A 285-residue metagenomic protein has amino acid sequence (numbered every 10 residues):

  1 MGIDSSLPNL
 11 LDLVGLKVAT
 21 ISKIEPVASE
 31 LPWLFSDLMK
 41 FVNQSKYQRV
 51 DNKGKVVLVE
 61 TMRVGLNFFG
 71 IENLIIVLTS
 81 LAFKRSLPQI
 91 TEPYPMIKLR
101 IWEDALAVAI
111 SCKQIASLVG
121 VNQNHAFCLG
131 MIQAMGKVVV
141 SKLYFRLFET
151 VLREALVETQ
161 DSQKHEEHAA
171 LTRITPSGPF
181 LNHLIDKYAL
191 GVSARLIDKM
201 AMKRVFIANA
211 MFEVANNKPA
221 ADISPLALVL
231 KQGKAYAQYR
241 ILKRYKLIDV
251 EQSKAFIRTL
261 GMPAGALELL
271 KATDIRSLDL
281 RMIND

Functional and structural regions predicted by a protein language model:
M1-M131, K137-A155, I174-K254, I275-D285: Conserved alpha-helical "signature site" that marks functionally important helical segments or helix/loop junctions
K113-S117, Q163-H168, K243-K246, G265-L269: Low-complexity, flexible helical/coil segments
L156-T172: A structural motif
T159, A237-R240, L260, A264: Short, flexible helical or helix-coil boundary motifs
E167-L171, L242, I257, L270 (+1 more regions): Extended hydrophobic/Leu-rich segments
Q252-K254, P263-K271: Hydrophobic alpha-helical transmembrane segments of membrane transport and translocation systems, primarily multi-pass
